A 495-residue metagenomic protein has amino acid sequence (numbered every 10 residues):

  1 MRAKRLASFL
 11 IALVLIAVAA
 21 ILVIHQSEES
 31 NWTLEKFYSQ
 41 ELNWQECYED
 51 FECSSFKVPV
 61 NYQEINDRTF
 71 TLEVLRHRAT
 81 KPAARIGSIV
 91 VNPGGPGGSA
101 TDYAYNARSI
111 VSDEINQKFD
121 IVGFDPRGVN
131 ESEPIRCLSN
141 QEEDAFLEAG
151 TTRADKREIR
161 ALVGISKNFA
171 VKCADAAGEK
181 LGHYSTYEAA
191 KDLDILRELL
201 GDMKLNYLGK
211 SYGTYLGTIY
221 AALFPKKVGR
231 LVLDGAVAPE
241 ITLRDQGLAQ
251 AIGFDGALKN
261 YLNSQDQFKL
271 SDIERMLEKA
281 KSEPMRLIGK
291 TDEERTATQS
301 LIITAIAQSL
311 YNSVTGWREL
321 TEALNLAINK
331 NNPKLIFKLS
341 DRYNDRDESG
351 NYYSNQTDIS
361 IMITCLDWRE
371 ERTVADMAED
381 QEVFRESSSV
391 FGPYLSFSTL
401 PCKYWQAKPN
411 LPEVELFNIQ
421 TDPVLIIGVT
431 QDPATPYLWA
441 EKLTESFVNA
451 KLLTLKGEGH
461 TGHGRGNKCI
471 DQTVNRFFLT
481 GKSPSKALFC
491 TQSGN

Functional and structural regions predicted by a protein language model:
M1-L15: N-terminal Sec-pathway targeting helices
R5, F9, I21-L22, S282: Short stretches within intrinsically disordered, low-complexity N-terminal or propeptide regions
S8, A19, E29-W32: N-terminal targeting signals for export/organelle localization
L10, V14, N43-F56, V129-E133 (+3 more regions): Solvent-exposed, charged interface segments at domain starts and junctions
L15-I24: Hydrophobic alpha-helical membrane-insertion segments, chiefly the h-region of N-terminal signal peptides
S27-L301, M362-T364, W368-N495: Gly/Pro-rich cap/lid or specificity-loop segments adjacent to the active site
Q265-T364: Alpha/beta-hydrolase-fold enzymes
